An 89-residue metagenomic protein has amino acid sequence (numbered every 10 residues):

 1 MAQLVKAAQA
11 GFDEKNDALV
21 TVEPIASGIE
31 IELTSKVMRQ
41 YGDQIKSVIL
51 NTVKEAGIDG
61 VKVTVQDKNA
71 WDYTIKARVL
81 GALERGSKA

Functional and structural regions predicted by a protein language model:
M1-A89: N-terminal intrinsically disordered, cationic/polar leader segments that include organellar targeting peptides
